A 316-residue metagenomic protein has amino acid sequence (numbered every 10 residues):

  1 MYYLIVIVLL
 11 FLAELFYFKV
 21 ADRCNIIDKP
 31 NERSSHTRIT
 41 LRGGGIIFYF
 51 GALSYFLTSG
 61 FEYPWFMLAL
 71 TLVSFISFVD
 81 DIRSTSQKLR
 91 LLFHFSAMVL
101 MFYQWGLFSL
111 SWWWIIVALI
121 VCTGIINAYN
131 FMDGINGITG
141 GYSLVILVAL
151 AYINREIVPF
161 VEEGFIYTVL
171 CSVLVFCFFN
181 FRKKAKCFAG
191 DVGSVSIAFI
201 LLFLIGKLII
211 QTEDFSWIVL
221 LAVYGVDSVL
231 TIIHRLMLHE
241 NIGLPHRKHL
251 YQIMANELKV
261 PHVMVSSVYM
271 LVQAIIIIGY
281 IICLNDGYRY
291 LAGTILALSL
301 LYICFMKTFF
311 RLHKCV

Functional and structural regions predicted by a protein language model:
M1, I210-V316: C-terminal membrane-associated helical module and adjoining short loops/tails
M1-V229: "…together with the soluble PPM/PP2C metallo-phosphatase catalytic core" -> "…together with the soluble PPM/PP2C
